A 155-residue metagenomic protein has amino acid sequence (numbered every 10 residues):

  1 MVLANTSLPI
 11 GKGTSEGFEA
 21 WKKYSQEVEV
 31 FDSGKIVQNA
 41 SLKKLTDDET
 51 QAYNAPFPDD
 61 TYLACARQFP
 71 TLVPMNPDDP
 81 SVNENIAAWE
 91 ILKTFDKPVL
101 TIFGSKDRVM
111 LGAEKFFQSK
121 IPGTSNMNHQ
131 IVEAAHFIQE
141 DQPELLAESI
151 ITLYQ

Functional and structural regions predicted by a protein language model:
M1-S33: Flexible "cap/lid" loop of the alpha/beta hydrolase fold
P9, R108-V109, F137-D141: A short, basic/aromatic alpha-helical/loop segment that forms part of the nucleotidyl-sugar donor-binding site
G11-G13, V30-L92: Conserved alpha/beta-hydrolase catalytic His-Asp/Glu region
K12-G17, A64-R67, G112-K115, D141-E144: Short aromatic-enriched loop/helix-cap "lid" or pocket-rim segments at secondary-structure transitions that line
F18-W21, F116-K120, E148: Glycine-rich, phosphate-binding/catalytic loops in enzymes
Y53, A66, L92, T101-G104 (+3 more regions): Generic structural signal for small/hydrophobic residues in well-ordered secondary structure, especially within
P98-A134: Conserved loop-alpha-helix segment in the C-terminal half of the alpha/beta-hydrolase fold that carries the catalytic
T124-Q155: Catalytic active-site module of serine/aspartate enzymes centered on a nucleophile-bearing elbow/loop
